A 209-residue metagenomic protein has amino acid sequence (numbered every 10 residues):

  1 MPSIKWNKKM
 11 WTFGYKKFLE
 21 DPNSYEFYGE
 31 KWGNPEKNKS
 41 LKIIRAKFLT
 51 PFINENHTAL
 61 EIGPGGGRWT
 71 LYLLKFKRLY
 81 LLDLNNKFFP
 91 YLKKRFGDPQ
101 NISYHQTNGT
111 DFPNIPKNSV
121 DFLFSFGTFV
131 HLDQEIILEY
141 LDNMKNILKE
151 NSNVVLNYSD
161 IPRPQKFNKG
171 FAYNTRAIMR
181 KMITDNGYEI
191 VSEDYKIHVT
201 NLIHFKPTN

Functional and structural regions predicted by a protein language model:
M1-N56, L60-N114, L132-E139, N143 (+1 more regions): Class I (Rossmann-like) S-adenosyl-L-methionine-dependent methyltransferase catalytic domain, capturing the SAM-binding
T70, K117, G127: Conserved acidic functional residues
P113-L123: A short acidic, Gly/Pro-enriched loop at the edge of an enzyme's catalytic core that lines a small-molecule cofactor
F122-E135: A short SAM/SAH-binding and catalytic strip from SAM-dependent methyltransferases
G127, N151-N153: Structural motif
